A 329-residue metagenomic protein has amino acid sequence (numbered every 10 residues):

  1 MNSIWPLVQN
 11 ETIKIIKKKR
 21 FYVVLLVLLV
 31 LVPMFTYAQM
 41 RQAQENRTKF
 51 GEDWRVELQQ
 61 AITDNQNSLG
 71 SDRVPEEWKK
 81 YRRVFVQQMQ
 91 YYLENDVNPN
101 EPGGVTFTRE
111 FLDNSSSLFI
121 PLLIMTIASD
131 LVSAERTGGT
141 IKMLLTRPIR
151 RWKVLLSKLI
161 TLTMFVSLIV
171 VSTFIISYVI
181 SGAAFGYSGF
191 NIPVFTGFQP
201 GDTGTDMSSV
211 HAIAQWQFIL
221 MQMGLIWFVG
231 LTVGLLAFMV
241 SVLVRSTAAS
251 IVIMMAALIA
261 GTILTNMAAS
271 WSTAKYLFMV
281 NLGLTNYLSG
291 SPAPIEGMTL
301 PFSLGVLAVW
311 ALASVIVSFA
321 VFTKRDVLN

Functional and structural regions predicted by a protein language model:
M1-L28, L156: Aromatic- and glycine-rich beta-strand/loop motifs that create alpha-glucan
E11-K18, L236-L243, V306-N329: Junction motif at the cytosolic side of a transmembrane helix
L31, F35-D53, Q90-A134, L156-G234 (+4 more regions): Secretory targeting signals
Y37-M40, T247-L277: Transmembrane helix segments
Q42-V97: Membrane-proximal extracellular/periplasmic loop immediately following the first transmembrane helix
I124-A128, I141, I176, L236 (+3 more regions): Hydrophobic/aromatic residues in alpha-helical transmembrane segments
T137-L155: Interfacial "coupling" helices/loops that link adjacent transmembrane helices in transporter permeases
W271-G290: Short hydrophobic, aromatic-rich alpha-helical segments embedded in or entering the lipid bilayer of multi-pass
